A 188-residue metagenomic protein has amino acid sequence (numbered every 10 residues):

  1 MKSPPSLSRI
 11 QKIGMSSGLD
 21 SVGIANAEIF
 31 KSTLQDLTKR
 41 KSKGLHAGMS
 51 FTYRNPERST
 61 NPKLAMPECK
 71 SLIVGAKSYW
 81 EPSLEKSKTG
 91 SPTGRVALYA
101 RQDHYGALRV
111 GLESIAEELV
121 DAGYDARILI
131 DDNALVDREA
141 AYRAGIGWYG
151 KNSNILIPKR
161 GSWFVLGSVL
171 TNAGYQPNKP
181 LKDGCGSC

Functional and structural regions predicted by a protein language model:
M1-S187: Auxiliary alpha/beta "docking" domains used to position bulky ligands
